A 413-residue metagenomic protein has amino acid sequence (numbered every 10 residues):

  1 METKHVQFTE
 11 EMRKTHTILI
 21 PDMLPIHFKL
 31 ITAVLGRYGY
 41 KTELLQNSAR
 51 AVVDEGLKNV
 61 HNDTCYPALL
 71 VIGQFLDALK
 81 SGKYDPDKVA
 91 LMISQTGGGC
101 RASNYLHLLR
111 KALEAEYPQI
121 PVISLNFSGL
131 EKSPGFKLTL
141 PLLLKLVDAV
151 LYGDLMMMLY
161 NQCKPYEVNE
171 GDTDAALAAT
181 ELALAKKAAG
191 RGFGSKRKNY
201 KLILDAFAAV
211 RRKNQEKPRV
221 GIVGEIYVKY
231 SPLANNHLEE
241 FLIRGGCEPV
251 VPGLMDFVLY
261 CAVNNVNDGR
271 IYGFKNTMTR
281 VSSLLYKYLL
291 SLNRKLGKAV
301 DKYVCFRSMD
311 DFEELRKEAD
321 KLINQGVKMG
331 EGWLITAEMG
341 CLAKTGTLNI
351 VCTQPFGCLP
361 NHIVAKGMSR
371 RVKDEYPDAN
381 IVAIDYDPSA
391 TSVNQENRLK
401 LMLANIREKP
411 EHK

Functional and structural regions predicted by a protein language model:
M1-K413: An N-terminal assembly and electron-transfer interface module characteristic of large anaerobic redox and radical
